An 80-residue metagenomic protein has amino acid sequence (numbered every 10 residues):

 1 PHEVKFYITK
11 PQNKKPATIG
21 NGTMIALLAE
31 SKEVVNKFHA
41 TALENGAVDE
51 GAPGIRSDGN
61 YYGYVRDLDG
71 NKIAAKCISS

Functional and structural regions predicted by a protein language model:
P1-G20, I73-C77: Conserved short beta-strand elements that form part of the metal-binding/catalytic scaffold of enzyme active sites
N13, K32-V34, G70, S80: Generic "edge-of-domain/loop-turn" microfeature
N21-I25: Short amphipathic alpha-helical segments
A26-L27, I73: Short, well-ordered beta-strand segments in beta-rich or mixed alpha/beta enzyme and ligand-binding folds
L27-L68: Vicinal oxygen chelate
S57-D58, I78-S80: A short acidic/small-residue loop/turn micro-motif
